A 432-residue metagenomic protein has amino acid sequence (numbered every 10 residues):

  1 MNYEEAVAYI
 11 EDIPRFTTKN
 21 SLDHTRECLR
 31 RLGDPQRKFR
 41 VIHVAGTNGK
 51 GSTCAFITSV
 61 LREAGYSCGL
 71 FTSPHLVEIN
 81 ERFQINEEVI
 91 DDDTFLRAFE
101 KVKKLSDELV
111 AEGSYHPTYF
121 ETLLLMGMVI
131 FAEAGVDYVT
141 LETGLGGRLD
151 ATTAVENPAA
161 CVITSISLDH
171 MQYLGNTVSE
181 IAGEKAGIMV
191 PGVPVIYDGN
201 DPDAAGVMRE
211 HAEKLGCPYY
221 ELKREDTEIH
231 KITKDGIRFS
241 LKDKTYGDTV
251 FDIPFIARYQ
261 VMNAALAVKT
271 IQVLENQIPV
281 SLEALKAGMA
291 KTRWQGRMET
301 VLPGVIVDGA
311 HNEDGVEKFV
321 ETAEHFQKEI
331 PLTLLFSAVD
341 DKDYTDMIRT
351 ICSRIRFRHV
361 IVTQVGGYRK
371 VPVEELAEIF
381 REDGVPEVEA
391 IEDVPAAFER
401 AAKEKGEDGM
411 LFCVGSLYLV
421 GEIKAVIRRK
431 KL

Functional and structural regions predicted by a protein language model:
M1-G46, T53-Y66, F71, D107-S114: Short functional linear segments
L29, D34-R37, E63-E156, Q172 (+1 more regions): ATP-dependent carboxylate-amine ligase catalytic core
I57-R62, F131, F380, I427: Hydrophobic alpha-helical packing residues
P74, L123-Y173, A205, R209-V250: Extended acidic/charged loop-beta regions that coordinate divalent cations and stabilize anionic phosphate/carboxylate
E133, Y138-T143, L149-V162, I166-M171 (+2 more regions): Nucleotide phosphate-binding/pyrophosphate-handling subdomain across enzymes that bind or process nucleotide phosphates
A182-P191: Membrane-proximal helix-turn-helix segments that form the acceptor-binding/catalytic region of lipid-linked
D198-G199, H211-T233, I253-R258, L282-K291 (+5 more regions): Beta-strand->loop->alpha-helix junctions that form or flank phosphate-binding loops in nucleotide-handling enzymes
D201-G216, G304, I348-M410: C-terminal helical cap/extension that packs against the catalytic core of soluble nucleotide-cofactor enzymes
